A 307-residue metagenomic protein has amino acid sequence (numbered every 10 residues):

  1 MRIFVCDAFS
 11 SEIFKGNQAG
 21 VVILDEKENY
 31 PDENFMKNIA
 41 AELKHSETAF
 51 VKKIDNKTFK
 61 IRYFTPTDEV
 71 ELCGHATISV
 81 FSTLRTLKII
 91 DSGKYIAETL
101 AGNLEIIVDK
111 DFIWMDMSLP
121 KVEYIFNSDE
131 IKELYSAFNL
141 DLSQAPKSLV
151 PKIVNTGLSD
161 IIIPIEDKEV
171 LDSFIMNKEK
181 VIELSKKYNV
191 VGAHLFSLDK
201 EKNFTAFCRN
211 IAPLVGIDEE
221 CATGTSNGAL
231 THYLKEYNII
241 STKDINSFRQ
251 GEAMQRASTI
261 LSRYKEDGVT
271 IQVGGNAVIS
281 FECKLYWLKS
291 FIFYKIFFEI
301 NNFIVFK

Functional and structural regions predicted by a protein language model:
M1-L72, I78-F293, F297-F298: Active-site proximal loop and beta-alpha junction motif in alpha/beta enzyme cores
